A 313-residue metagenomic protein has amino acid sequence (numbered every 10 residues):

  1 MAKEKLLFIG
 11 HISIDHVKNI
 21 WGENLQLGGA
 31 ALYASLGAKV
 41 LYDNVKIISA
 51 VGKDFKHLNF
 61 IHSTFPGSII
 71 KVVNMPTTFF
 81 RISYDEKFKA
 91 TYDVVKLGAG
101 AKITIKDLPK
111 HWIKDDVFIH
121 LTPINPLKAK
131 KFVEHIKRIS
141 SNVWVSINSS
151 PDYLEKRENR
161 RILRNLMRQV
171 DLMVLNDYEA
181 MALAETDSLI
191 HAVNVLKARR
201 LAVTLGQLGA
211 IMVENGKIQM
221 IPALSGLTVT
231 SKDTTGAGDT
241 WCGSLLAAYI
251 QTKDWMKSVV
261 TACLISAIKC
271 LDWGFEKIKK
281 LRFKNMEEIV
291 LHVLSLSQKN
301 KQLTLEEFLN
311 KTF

Functional and structural regions predicted by a protein language model:
K3, I14-L25, V40-H120, H135-W144 (+1 more regions): Conserved N-terminal subdomain of the carbohydrate kinase-like
G10-I12, T240: Active-site metal-binding loops of divalent metal-dependent hydrolases
E23-L36: Short catalytic helix/loop segments, enriched in acidic residues and glycine and frequently bearing histidine
S35-V45, A248-Q251: Alpha-helix C-terminal capping segments
D43, D171-L172, R199: Receiver (REC) domain switch/active-site residues of two-component response regulators
H111-W112, N165-L166, N194: Structural alpha-helical scaffold elements that stabilize or flank donor/cofactor-binding regions in carbohydrate
F118-H191, L208-G209: Conserved beta-alpha-beta core of the PfkB/ribokinase-like small-molecule kinase fold
D187-F313: Conserved phosphate-binding/catalytic region of the ribokinase-like
